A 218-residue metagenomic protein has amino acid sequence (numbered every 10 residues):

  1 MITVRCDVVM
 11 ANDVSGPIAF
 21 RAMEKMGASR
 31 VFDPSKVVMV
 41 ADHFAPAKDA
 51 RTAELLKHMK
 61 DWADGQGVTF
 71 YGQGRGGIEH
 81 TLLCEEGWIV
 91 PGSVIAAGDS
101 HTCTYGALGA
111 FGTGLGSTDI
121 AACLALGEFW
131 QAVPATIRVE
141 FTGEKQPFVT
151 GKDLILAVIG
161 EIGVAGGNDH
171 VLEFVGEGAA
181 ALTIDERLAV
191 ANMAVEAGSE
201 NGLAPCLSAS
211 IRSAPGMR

Functional and structural regions predicted by a protein language model:
M1-R218: Fe-S-dependent hydro-lyases/dehydratases of central metabolism
